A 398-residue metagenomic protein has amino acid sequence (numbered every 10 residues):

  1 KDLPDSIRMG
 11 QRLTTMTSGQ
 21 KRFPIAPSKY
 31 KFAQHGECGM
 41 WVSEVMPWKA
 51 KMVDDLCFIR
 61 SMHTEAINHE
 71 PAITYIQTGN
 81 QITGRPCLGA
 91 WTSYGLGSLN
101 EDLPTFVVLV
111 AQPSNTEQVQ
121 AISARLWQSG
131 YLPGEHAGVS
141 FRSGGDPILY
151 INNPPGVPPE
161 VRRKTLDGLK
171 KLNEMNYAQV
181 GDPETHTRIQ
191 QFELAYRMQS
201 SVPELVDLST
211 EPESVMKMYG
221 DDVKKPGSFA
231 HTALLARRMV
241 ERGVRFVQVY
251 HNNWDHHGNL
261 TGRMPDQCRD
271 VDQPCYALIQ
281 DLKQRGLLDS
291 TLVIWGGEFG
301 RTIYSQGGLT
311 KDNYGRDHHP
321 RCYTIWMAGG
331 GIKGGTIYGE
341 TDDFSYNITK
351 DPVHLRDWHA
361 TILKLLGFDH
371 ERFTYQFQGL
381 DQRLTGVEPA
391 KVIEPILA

Functional and structural regions predicted by a protein language model:
K1-A398: Ligand-binding pockets and gating/stacking loops
